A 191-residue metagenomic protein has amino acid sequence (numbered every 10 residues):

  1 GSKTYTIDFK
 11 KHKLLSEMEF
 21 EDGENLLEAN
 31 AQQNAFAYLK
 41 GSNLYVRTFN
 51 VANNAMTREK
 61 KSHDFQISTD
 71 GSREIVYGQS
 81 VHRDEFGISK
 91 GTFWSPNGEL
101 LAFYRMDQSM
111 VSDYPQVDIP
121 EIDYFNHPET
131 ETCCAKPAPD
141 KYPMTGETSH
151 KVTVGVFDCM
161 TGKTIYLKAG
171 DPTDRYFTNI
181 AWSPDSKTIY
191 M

Functional and structural regions predicted by a protein language model:
G1-M191: Beta-propeller folds
